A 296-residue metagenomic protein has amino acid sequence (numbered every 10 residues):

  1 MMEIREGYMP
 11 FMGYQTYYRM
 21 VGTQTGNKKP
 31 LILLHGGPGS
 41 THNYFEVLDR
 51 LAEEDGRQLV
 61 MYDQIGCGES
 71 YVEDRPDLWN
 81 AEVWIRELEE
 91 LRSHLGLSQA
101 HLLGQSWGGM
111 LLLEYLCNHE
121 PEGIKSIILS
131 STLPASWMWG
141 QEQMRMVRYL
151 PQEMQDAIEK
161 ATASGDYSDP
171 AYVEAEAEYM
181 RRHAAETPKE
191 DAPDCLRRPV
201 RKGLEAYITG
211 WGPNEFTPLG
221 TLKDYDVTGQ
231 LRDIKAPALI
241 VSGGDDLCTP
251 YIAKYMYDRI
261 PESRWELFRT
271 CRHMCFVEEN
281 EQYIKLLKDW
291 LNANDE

Functional and structural regions predicted by a protein language model:
M1-Q15: N-terminal cap/lid segment of alpha/beta-hydrolase-fold proteins
Y14-E73: Conserved HGGG/HGGXW glycine-rich cap/lid loop of the alpha/beta-hydrolase fold
M61-W107, L111: Active-site loop/oxyanion-hole signature of alpha/beta-hydrolase fold enzymes
S98-E142: Conserved hydrolase catalytic core segment
K125-D166: Flexible "cap/lid" loop of the alpha/beta hydrolase fold
R148, E159-A236, Y255: Alpha/beta-hydrolase
T221-C271: Conserved loop-alpha-helix segment in the C-terminal half of the alpha/beta-hydrolase fold that carries the catalytic
S263-E296: Catalytic active-site module of serine/aspartate enzymes centered on a nucleophile-bearing elbow/loop
